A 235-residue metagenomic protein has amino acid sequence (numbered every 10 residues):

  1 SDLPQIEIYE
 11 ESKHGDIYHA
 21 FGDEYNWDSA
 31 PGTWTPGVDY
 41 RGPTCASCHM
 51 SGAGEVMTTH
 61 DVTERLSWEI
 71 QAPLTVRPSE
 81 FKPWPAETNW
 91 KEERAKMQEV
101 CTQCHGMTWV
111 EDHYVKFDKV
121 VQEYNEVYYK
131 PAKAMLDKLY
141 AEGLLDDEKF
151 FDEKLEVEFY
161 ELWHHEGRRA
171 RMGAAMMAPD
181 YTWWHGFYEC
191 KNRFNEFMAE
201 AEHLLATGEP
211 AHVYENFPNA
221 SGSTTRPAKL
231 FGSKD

Functional and structural regions predicted by a protein language model:
S1-D235: Primarily the internal scaffold of c-type cytochrome electron-transfer domains, especially repeated/multiheme c-type
